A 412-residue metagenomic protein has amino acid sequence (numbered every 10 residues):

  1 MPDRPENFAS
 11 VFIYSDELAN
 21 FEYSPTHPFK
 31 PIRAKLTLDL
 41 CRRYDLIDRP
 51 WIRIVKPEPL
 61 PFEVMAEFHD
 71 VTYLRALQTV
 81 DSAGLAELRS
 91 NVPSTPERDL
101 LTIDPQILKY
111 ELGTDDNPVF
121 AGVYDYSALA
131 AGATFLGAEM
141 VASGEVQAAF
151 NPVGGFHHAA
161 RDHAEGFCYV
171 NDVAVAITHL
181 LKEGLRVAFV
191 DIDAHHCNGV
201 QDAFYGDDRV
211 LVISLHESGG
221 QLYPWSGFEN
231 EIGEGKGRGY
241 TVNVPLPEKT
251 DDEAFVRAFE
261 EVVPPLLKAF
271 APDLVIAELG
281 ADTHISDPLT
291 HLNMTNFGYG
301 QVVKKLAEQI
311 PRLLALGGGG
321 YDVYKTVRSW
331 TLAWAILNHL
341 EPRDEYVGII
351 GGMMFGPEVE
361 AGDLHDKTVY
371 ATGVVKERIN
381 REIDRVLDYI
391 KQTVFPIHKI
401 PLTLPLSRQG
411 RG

Functional and structural regions predicted by a protein language model:
M1-R408: HDAC/HDAC-like amidohydrolase catalytic core signature
